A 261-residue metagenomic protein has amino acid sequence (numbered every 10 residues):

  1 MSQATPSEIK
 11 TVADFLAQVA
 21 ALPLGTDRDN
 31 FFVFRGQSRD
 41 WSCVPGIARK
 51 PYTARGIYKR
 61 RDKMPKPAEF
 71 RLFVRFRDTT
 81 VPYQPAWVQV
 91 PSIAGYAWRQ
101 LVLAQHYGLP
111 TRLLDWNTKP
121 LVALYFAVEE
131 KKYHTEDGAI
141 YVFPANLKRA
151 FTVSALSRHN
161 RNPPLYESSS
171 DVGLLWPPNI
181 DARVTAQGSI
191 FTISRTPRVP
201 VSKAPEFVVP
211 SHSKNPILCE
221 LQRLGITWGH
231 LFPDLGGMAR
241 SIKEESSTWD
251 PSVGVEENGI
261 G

Functional and structural regions predicted by a protein language model:
M1-G261: Catalytic-core elements of nucleic-acid end-processing and repair enzymes
